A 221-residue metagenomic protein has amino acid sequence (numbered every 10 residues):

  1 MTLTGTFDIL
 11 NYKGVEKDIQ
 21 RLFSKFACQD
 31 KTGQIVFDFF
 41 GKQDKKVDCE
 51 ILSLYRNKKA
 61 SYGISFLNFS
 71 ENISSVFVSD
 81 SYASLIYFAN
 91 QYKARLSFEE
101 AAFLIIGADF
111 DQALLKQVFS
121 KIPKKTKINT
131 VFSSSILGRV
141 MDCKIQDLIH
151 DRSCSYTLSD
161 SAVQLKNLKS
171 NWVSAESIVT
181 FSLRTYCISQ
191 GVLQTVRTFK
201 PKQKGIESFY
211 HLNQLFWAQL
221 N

Functional and structural regions predicted by a protein language model:
M1-A60: Basic, glycine-enriched DNA-binding surface that flanks or lies within the catalytic cores of DNA
D30-K31, L67-I73, S120-K125: Flexible, charged surface loops at secondary-structure boundaries
G33-I35, I73-S75, A101: Short, surface-exposed beta-edge/turn micro-motifs
L54-I73: Glycine-/acidic-rich phosphate or pyrophosphate-binding loops and their flanking alpha/beta elements
S74-D80, K127-F132: Short hydrophobic beta-strand segments
V78-L85, K93, D109-Q112: Conserved mixed alpha/beta catalytic, RNA-binding, or beta-rich assembly cores of soluble enzyme, regulatory
S97-N221: TOPRIM fold recognition
